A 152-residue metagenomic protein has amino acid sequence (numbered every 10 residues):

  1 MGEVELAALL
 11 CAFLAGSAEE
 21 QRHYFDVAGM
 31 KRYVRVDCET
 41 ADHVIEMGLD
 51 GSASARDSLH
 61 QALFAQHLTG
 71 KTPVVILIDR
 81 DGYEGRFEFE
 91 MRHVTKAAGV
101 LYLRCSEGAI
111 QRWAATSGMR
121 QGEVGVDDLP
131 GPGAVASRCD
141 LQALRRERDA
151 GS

Functional and structural regions predicted by a protein language model:
M1-A41, D50-H60, Q66-H67, F87-F89 (+3 more regions): Active-site metal-binding core of divalent-cation-utilizing nuclease and nuclease-like domains
I45: Conserved beta3 VAIK motif of the Hanks protein kinase fold
F64-D79: Mid-chain, well-packed structural core segment of small domains
I76-E84, S106-I110: Short beta-alpha junction loops
L103: General small-molecule cofactor/ligand-binding pocket signal
G151-S152: Low-complexity, Gly/Ser/Thr/Pro-rich intrinsically disordered linker/tail segments
